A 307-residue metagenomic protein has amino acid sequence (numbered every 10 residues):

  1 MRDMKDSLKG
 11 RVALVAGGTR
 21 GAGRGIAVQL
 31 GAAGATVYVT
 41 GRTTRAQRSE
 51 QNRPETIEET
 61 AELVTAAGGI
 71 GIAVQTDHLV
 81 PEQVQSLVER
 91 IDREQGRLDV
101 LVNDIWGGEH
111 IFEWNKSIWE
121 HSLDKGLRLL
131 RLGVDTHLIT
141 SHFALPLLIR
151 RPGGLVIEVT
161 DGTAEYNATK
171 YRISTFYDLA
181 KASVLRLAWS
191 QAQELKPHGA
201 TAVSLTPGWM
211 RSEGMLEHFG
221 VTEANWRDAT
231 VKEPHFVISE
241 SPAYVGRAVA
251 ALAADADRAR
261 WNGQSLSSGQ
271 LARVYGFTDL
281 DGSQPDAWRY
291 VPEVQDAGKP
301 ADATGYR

Functional and structural regions predicted by a protein language model:
R2-Q95, W106-W119, K125, A301-T304: Short-chain dehydrogenase/reductase
R11, G69-I70, R97-L98, L148-G162 (+2 more regions): Active-site loop of short-chain dehydrogenase/reductase
A16, L98-I111, G133, E158-T160 (+1 more regions): Rossmann-fold scaffold of SDR-type NAD(P)-dependent oxidoreductases
L30, R97, L185-A188, L195-S212 (+1 more regions): Conserved Rossmann-fold SDR core element
R93, R128-R150, A164, A192-Q193 (+1 more regions): Amphipathic alpha-helical dimer-interface segment in Rossmann-like NAD(P)H-dependent oxidoreductases
G107-I111, W119-L123, I149, G154-P197 (+1 more regions): Catalytic loop of short-chain dehydrogenase/reductase
T136-S141, L155, E165, V184 (+2 more regions): Conserved internal alpha-helix within the Rossmann fold of NAD(P)-dependent oxidoreductases
S204, A224-R307: C-terminal helical subdomain
